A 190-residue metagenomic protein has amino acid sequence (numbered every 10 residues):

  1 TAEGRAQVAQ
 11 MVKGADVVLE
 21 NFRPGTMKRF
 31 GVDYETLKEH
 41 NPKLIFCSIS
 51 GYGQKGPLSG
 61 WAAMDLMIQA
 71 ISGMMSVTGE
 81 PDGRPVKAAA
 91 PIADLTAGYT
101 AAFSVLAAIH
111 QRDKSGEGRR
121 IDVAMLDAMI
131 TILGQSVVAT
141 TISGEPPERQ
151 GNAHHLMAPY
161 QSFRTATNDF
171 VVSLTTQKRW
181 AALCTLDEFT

Functional and structural regions predicted by a protein language model:
T1-E117: N-terminal helix-loop segment corresponding to the beta1-alpha1 unit of nucleotide/adenylate-binding folds
R23, R29, A107, P147 (+4 more regions): A short helix-breaking turn/cap at a secondary-structure junction
Y52-G53, M125-I130, T167, T175-R179: Glycine-rich beta-alpha junction loops
L58, S143-R149: Conserved ATP-binding loop and adjacent catalytic segment of the adenylate-forming AMP-binding
V86-T96, G118-R120, Q150-H154, A158-Y160 (+1 more regions): A short glycine-threonine-serine/GTX helix/turn-capping micro-motif
G98-R119, T131-S143, C184-T190: Oxidoreductase and adenylate-handling cofactor-binding alpha/beta cores
A158-T190: Aromatic-enriched alpha-helical interface/lid elements that frame and gate functional surfaces
